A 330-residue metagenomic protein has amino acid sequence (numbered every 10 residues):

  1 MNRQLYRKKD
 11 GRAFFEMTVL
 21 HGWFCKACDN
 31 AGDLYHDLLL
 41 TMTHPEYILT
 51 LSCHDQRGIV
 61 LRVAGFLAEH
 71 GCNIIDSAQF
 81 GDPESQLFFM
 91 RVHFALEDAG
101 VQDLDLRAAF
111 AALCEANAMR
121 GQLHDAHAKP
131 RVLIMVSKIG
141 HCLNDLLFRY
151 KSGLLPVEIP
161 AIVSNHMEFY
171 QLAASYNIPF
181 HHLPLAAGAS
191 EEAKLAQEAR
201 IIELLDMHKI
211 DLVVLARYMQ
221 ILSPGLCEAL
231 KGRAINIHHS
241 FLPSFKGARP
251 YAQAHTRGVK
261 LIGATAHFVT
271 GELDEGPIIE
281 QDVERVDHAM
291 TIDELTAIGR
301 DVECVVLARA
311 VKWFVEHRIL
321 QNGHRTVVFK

Functional and structural regions predicted by a protein language model:
N2-D10: Extreme N-terminal basic, low-complexity initiation segments that serve as generic localization/processing leaders
E16, A27-D29, G58: A cross-taxon signal for low-complexity, glycine/charged-rich
L34-H36: Short hydrophobic targeting helices and cationic amphipathic motifs that mediate membrane/organellar targeting
H44-C53: Short glycine-/aliphatic-rich beta-strand segments at the starts of folded cytosolic domains
Q56-D76: Short amphipathic alpha-helix segments
F80-K330: One-carbon transfer enzymes
